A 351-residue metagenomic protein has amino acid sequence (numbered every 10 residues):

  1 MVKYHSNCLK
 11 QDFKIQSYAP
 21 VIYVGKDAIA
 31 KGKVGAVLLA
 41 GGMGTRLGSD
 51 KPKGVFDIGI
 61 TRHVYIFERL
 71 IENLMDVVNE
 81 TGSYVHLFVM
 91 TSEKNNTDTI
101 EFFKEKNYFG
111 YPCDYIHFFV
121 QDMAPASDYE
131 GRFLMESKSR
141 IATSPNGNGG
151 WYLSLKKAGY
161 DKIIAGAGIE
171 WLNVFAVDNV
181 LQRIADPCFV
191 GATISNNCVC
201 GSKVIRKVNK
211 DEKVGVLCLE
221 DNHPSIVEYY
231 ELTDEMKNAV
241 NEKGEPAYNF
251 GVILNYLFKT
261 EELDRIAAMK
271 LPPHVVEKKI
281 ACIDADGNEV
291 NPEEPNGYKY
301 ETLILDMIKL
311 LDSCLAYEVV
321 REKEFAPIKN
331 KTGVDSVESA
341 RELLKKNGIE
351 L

Functional and structural regions predicted by a protein language model:
M1-I116, M135-Y152, Y160-D161, L303-L305 (+1 more regions): N-terminal glycine-rich phosphate-binding loop and ensuing alpha1 helix
A36-L38, V89, F118, V174 (+2 more regions): Structural beta-sheet core signal
V37-S49, D128, T233-D234, V275-K278: Active-site-adjacent bridging/hinge elements
L39-M43, P52, I60, S92-N95 (+5 more regions): An acidic- and aromatic-residue-enriched active-site/binding cleft used to recognize and process polar
L47-G48, D98, Y129, R183 (+1 more regions): Generic domain-boundary/flexible-linker signal
G54, R62-Y65, A126, R265 (+1 more regions): A broad, structure-centric signal for solvent-exposed, well-ordered loop/edge residues that line or flank functional
Y108-F109, C113-K213: Conserved beta-loop-beta/alpha segment of the NTase-like Rossmann-fold superfamily that binds/positions NTPs
G168-N173, L181-A185, V190-E350: Catalytic core of tubulin tyrosine ligase-like
